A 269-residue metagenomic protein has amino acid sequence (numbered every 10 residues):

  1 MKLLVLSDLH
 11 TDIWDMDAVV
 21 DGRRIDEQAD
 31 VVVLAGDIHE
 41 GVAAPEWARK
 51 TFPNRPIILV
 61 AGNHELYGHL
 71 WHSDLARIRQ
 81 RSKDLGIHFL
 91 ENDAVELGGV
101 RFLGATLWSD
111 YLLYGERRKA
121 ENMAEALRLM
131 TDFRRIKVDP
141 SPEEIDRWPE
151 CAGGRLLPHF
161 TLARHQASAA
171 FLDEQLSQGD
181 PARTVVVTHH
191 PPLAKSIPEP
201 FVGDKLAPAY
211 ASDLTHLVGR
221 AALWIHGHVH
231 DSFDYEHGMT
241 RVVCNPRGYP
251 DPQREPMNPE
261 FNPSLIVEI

Functional and structural regions predicted by a protein language model:
M1-L4, A94-G104, E236-R241: Beta-strand-turn-beta hairpins that frame and shape the catalytic cleft of phosphate-ester-processing enzymes
M1-L59, E65-A76, P158: N-terminal active-site segment of His-dependent metallophosphoesterases
V5-S7, V32-D37, I58-N63, H88-N92 (+3 more regions): Active-site neighborhood of phospho(di)ester-bond hydrolases with catalytic His/Asp-centered motifs
H10-M16, H39-A44, H64-D74, A94-L97 (+4 more regions): Active-site environment of divalent metal-dependent phosphoester hydrolases
E40, S73-R77, F160-F171, L206-Y210: Soluble or luminal CAZymes and related metallo-dependent hydrolases
I58-E65, L70-M130: A basic- and aromatic-enriched beta-loop-alpha substructure that forms the phosphate/nucleotide- and DNA/RNA-contacting
Q80-L85, P198, D204-A222, H230-I269: Binuclear metal-dependent phosphoesterase catalytic core
L103-V185, P192-F201: Active-site-proximal loop/helix segment associated with metal-binding centers of metalloenzymes
